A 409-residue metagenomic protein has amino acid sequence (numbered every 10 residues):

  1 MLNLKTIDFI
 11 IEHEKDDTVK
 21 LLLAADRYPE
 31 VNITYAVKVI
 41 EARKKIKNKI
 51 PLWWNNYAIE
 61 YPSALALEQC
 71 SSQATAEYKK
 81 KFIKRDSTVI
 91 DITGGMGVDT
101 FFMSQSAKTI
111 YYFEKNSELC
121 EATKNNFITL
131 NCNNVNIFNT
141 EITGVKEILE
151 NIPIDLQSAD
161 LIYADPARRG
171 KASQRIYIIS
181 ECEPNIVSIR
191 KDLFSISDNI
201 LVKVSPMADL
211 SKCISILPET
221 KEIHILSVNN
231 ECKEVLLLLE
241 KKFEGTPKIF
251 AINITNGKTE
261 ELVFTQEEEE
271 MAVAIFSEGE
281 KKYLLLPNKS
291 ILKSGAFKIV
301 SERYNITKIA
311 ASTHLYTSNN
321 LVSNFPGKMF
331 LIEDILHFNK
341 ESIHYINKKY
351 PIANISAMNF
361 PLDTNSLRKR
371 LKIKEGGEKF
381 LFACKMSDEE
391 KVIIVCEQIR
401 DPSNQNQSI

Functional and structural regions predicted by a protein language model:
M1-I409: SAM-dependent transferase fold signal centered on methyltransferase-like domains, encompassing both Class I
